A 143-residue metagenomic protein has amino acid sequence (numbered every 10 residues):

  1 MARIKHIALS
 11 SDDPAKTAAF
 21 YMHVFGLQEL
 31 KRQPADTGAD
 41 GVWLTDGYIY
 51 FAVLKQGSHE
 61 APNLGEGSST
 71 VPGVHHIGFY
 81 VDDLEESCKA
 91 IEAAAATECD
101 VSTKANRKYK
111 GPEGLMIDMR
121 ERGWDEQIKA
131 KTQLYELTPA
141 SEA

Functional and structural regions predicted by a protein language model:
M1-A18, V74-F79, G123-A143: N-terminal beta-strand motif that seeds the catalytic metal site of vicinal oxygen chelate
R3-D13, V42-T45, N63-A90, A105-G111 (+1 more regions): Vicinal oxygen chelate
A8-F51, S87, R107: Core segments of cupin and vicinal oxygen chelate
P34, S68-S69, E98: Short Gly/Pro-enriched turn/cap motifs at secondary-structure boundaries
G38, H59-G65, Q127-I128: A short, acidic/glycine-rich surface segment
A52-L54, D118: Conserved beta-strand in the GNAT
C88-A143: Vicinal oxygen chelate
